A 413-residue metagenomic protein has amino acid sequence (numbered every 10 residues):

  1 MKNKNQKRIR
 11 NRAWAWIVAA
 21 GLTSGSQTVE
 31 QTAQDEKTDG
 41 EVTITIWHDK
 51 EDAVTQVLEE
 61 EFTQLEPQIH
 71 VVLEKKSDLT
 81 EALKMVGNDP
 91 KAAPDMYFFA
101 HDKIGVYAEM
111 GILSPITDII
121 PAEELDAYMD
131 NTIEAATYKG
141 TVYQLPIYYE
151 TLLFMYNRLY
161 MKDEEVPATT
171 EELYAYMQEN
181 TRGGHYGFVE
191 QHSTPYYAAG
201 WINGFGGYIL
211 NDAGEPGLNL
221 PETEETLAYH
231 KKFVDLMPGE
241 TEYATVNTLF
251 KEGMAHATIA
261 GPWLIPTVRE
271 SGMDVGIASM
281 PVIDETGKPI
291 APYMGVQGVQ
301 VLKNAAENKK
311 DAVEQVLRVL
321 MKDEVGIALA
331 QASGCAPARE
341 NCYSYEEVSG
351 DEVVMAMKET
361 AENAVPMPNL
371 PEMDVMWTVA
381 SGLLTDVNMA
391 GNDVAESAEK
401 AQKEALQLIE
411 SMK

Functional and structural regions predicted by a protein language model:
M1-I104, D284-G287, N308-D311, V375 (+2 more regions): Conserved N-terminal structural module of periplasmic/extracytoplasmic solute-binding proteins
E61-Y128, L159, E164-E165, H256-A257 (+3 more regions): Extracytoplasmic "Venus flytrap"/periplasmic binding protein-like
L65, H70, D235-P238, R269-G334: Extracytoplasmic/periplasmic substrate-recognition and gating elements
K84-N88, A92-D95, E123-L159, Y186-G187 (+2 more regions): A structural signal for short loop-to-beta-strand junctions that line the ligand-binding cleft of periplasmic/secreted
A100-L153, E172-Y174, R182, D274-S279 (+2 more regions): Hinge/lid segment of periplasmic solute-binding proteins
D102-I112, D130-A168, Y174, Q191-D212 (+2 more regions): Periplasmic solute-binding protein
Y176-E179, E215-Y243: Glycine-centered hinge/linker elements that transmit conformational signals in sensory and ligand-binding systems
A330-D386, E410-M412: Long, aromatic- and glycine/proline-rich binding clefts that accommodate carbohydrate-like moieties
